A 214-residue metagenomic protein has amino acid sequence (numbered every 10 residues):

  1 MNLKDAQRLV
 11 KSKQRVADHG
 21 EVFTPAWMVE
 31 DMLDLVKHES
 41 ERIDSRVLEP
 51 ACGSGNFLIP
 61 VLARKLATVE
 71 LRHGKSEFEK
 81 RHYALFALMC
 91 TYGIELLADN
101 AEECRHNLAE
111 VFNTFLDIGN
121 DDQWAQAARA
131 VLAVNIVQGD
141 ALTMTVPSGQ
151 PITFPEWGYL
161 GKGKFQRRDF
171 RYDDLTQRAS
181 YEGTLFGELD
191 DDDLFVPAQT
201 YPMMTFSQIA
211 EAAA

Functional and structural regions predicted by a protein language model:
N2-A214: SAM-dependent methyltransferase catalytic region
